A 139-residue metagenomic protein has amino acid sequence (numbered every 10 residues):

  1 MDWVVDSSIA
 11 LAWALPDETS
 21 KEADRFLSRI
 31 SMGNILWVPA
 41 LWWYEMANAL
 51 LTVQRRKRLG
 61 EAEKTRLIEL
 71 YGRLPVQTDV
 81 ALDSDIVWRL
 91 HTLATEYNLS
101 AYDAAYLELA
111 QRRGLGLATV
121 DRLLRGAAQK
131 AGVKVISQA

Functional and structural regions predicted by a protein language model:
M1-D2, D79, L107-A139: Acidic, PIN/NYN-like endoribonuclease modules and their adjacent C-terminal/linker elements
M1-L41, V53, K57-R66, A131: Short, well-structured N-terminal submotif of metal-dependent ribonuclease cores
D6, D103, D121: Acidic active-site catalytic centers that drive phospho-/nucleotidyl reactions and related ester hydrolyses
I9, E45-T52, L70, L74 (+2 more regions): A general alpha-helix detector
I9-A10, W42, D85-I86, Y106 (+1 more regions): Alpha-helix capping/helix-boundary segments
E22, E45, R89, G126-A127: Phosphate- and divalent-cation-binding pockets in alpha/beta enzyme and binding domains that engage nucleotide-derived
V38, A81, A101, A118-T119: Short beta-strand scaffold positions
A40-W43, E63-E96: Acidic catalytic patch
